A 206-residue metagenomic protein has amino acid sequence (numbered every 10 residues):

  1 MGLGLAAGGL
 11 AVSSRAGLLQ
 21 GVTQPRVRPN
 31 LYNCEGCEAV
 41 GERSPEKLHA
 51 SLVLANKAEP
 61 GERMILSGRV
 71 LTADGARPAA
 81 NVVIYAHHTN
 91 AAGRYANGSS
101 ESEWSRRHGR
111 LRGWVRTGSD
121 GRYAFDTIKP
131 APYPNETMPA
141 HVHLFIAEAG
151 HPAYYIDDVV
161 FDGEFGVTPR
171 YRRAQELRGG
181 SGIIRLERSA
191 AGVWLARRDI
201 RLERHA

Functional and structural regions predicted by a protein language model:
M1-Q20: N-terminal export signals
Q20-I183, A191-A206: Beta-strand-dominated extracellular/periplasmic modules and repeats in secreted or surface-exposed proteins
